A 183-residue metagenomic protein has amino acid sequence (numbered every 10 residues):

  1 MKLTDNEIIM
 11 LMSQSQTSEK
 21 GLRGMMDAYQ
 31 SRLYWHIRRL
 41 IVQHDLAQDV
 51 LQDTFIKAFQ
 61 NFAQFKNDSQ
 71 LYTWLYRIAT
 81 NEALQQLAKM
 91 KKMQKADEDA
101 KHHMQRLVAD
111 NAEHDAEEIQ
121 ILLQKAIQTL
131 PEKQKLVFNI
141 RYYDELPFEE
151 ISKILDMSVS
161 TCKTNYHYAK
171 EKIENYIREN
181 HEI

Functional and structural regions predicted by a protein language model:
M1-R32, I183: N-terminal module of bacterial RNA polymerase sigma factors
K2-N6, M93-Q120: Internal acidic/polar
Q14, F55-Q70, M90: Sigma70-family region 2
M26-H44, N61, I127, K172 (+1 more regions): Amphipathic, Lys/Arg- and hydrophobic-enriched alpha-helical face
W35, D49-I56, S69-N81: Structural recognition of an alpha-helix C-terminal capping motif at a helix-to-coil junction
Q64-K66, R77-E98, Y168: Arg/Lys-rich amphipathic alpha helix in sigma70-family domain 2
L84, Q134, E149, K153-E179: DNA-recognition helix of helix-turn-helix
V137-R141: A short pre-motif secondary-structure segment
